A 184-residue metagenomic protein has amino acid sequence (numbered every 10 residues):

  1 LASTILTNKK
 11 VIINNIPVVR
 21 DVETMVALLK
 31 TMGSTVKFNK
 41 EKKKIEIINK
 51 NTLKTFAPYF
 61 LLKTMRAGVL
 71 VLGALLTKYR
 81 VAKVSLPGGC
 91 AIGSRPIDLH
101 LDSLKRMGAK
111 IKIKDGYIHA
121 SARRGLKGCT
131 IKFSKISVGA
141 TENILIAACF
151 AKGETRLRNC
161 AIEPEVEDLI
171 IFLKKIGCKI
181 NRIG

Functional and structural regions predicted by a protein language model:
L1-G184: Structural preference for solvent-exposed beta-strand-turn elements and adjacent flexible terminal/loop segments within
